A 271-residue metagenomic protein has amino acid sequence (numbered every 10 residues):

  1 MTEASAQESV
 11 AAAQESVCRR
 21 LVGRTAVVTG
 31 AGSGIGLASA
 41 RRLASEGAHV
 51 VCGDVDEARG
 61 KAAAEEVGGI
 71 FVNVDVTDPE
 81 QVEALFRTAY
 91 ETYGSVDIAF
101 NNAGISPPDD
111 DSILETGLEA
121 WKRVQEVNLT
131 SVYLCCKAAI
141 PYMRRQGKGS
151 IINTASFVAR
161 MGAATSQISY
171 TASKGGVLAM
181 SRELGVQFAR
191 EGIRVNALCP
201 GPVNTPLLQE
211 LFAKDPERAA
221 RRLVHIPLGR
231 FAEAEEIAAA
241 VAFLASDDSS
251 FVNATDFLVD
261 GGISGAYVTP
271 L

Functional and structural regions predicted by a protein language model:
T2-V17, D110, A242, N253-L271: Short C-terminal tail/terminal secondary-structure segment of NAD(P)H-dependent dehydrogenase/reductase domains
T25, G32-S33: Conserved glycine-rich cofactor-binding loop
D110-I113, G117-K122, R222: Substrate-binding pocket helix/loop in short-chain dehydrogenase/reductase
C136, S173, S181: Active-site helix of classical SDR
P141, R160, V186-R190, S250: Alpha-helical segment proximal to the catalytic Tyr-Lys
S156: Residue(s) in the substrate-gating loop at a strand-loop-helix junction that position the organic substrate next
I193-R194, R230-V259, S264: C-terminal substrate-recognition "lid" of short-chain dehydrogenase/reductases
